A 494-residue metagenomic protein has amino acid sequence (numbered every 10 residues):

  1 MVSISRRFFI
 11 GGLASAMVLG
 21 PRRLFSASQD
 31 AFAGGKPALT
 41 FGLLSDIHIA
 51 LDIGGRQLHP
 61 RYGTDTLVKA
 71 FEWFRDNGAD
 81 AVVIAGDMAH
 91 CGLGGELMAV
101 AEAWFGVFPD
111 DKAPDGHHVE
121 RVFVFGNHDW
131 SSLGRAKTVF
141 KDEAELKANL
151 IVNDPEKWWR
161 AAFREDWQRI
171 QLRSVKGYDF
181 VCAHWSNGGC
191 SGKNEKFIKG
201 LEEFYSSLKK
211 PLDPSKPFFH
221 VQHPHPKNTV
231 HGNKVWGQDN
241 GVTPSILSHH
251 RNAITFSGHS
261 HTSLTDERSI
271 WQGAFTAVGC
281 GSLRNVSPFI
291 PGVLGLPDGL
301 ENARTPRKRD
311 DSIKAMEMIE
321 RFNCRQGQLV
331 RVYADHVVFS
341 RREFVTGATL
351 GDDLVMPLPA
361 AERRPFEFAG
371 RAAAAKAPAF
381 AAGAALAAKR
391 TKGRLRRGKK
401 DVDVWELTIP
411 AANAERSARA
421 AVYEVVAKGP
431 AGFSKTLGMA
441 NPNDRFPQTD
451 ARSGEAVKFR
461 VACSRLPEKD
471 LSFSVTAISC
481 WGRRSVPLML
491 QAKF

Functional and structural regions predicted by a protein language model:
M1-S3, R7-A27: N-terminal export signals
A27-L97: N-terminal active-site segment of His-dependent metallophosphoesterases
L44-S45, V82-D87, R121-N127, H220-H223 (+2 more regions): Active-site neighborhood of phospho(di)ester-bond hydrolases with catalytic His/Asp-centered motifs
L93-D213, V242-H249, T265, S269-E317 (+2 more regions): Extended active-site neighborhood of metal-dependent phosphoesterases/phosphodiesterases
N302-G438, L488: A short C-terminal boundary segment appended to hydrolase-like catalytic domains
V426-L466: Recognizes extended acidic, P/S/T-rich segments that occur within or adjacent to Ig-like beta-sandwich modules
R465-W481: Beta-strand-rich modules
G482-F494: Extracellular fibronectin type III
